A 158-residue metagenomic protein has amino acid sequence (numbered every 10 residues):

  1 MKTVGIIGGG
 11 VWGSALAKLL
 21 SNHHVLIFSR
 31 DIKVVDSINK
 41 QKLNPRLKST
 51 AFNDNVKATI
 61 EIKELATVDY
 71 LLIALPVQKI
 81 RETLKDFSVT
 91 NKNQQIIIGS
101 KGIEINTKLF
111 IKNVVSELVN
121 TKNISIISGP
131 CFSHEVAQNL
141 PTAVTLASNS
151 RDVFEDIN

Functional and structural regions predicted by a protein language model:
M1-T50, N55-I60: NAD(P)+-binding Rossmann beta1-loop-alpha1 motif at the extreme N-terminus of oxidoreductases
K42-L47, N113-V115, P141-L146: Short, hinge-like loop/turn segments at secondary-structure boundaries
F52-D54, I60-K63, Y70-P141, E155-I157: Rossmann-like NAD(P)(H) cofactor-binding subdomain of soluble oxidoreductases
L146-N158: Internal nucleotide-binding/catalytic subdomain
